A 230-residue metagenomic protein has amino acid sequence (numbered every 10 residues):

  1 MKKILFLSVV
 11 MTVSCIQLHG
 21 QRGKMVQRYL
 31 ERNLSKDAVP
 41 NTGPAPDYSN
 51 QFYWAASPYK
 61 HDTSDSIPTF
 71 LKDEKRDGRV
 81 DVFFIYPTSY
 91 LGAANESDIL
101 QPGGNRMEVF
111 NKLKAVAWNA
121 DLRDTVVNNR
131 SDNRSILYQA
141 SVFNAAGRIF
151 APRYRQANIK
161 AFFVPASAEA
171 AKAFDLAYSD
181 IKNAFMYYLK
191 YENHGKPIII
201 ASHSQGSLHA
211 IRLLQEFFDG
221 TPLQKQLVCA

Functional and structural regions predicted by a protein language model:
M1-R22: Bacterial Sec-dependent N-terminal signal peptides
Q21-D124, N129: N-terminal low-complexity, Ser/Thr- and acidic-residue-enriched intrinsically disordered segments
D37, F84-K196: Active-site catalytic motif of lipid deacylating hydrolases and related acyltransferases
K72-R76, A140-F143, G220-P222: A general structural signal for short secondary-structure junctions and capping/turn motifs
S202, G206: Gly/Ala-rich beta-loop-alpha elbow adjacent to hydrolase catalytic centers
A210-F218: Short glycine-enriched nucleophile-adjacent loop and the immediately C-terminal alpha-helix near the catalytic center
P222-C229: A conserved short beta-strand
